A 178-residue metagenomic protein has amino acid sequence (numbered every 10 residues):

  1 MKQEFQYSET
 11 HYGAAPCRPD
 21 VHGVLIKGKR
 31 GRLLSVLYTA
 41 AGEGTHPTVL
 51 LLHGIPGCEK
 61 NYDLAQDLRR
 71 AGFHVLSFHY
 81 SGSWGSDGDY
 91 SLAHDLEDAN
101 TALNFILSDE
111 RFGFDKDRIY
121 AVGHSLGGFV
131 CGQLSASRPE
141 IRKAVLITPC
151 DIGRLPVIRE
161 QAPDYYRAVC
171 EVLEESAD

Functional and structural regions predicted by a protein language model:
K2-E43: N-terminal cap/lid segment of alpha/beta-hydrolase-fold proteins
H11-P16, G23-L25, A136, I141-D178: The alpha/beta-hydrolase serine catalytic core
T45-G54: Short beta-strand element of the alpha/beta-hydrolase
G54-D67: The serine-hydrolase catalytic nucleophile loop
A65-G85: Conserved alpha/beta-hydrolase
Y90-F112: Alpha/beta-hydrolase active-site loop
F112-S125: Alpha/beta-hydrolase fold nucleophile elbow
G123-Q133: Glycine-rich nucleophile elbow surrounding the catalytic serine of serine-hydrolase chemistry
